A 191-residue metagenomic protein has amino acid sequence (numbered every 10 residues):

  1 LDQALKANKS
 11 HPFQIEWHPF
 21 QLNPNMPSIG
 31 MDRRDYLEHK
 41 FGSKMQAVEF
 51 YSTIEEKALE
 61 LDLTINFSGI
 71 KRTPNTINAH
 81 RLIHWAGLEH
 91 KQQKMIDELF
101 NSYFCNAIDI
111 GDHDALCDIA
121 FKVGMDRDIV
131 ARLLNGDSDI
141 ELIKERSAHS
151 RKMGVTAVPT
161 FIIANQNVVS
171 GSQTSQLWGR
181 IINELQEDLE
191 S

Functional and structural regions predicted by a protein language model:
L1-F13, W17, H84-S191: C-terminal cap of thioredoxin/glutaredoxin-like
D2-Y103: Structural alpha/beta surface segment adjacent to cysteine/selenocysteine redox centers across thiol/disulfide enzymes
